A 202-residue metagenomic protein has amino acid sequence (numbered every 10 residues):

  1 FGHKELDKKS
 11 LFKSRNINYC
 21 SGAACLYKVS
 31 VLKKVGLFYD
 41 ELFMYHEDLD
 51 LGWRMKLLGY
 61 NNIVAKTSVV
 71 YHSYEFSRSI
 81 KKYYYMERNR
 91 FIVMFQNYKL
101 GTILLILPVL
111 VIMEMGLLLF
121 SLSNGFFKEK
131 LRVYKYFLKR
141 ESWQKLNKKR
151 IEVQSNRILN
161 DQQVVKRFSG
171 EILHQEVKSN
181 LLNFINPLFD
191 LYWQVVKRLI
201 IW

Functional and structural regions predicted by a protein language model:
F1-L37, E41-F43, L49, L58: Acidic/His-rich active-site region of diverse nucleotide-sugar glycosyltransferases
S21, W53, K66: A cytosolic small-molecule/anion-sensing beta-strand core signal
K33, M44, G52-W53, S77 (+1 more regions): Hydrophobic positions within alpha-helical membrane elements
Y45-H46, I112: Intrinsically disordered, low-complexity regulatory regions of eukaryotic regulatory proteins
D50-R54, V70: Short active-site alpha-helical segment characteristic of glycosyltransferases and processive polysaccharide synthases
L58-Q175, S179: Active-site-adjacent helix/loop segment of glycosyltransferases that harbors family-specific signature motifs
K178-W202: C-terminal non-catalytic accessory extensions
